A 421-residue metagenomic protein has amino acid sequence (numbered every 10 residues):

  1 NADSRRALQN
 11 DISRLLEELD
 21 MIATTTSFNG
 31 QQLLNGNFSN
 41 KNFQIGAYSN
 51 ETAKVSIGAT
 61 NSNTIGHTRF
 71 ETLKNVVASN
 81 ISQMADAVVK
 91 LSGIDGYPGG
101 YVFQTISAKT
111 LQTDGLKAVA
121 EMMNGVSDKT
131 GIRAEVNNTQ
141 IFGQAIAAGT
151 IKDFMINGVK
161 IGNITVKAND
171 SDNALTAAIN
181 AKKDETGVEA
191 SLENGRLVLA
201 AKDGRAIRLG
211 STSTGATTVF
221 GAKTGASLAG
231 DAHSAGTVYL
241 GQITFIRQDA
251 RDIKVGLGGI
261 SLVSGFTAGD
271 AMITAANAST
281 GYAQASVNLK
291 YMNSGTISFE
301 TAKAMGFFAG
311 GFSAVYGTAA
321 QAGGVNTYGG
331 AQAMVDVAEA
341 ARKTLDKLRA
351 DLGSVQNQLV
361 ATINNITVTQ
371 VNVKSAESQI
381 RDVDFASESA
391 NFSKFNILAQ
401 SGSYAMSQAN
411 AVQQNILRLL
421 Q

Functional and structural regions predicted by a protein language model:
N1-Q421: Primary detection of the long, small/polar-rich alpha-helical "axial" segments characteristic of bacterial flagellar
